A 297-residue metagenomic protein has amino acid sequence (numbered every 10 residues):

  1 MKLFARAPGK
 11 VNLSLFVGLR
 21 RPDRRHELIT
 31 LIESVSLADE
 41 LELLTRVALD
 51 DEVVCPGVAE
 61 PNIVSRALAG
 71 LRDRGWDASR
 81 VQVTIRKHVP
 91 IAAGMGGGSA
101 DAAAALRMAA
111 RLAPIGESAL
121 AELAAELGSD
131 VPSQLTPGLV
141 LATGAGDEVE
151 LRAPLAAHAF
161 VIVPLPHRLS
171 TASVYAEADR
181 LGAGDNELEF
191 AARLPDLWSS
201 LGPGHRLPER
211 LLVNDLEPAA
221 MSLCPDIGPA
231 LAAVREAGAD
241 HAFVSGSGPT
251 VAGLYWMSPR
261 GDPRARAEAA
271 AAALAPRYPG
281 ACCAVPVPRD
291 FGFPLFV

Functional and structural regions predicted by a protein language model:
M1-A93, R111-P114, L155, P164-H167 (+1 more regions): ATP-binding N-lobe of GHMP and related small-molecule kinases
S14, L44, T84-R86, L123 (+3 more regions): Solvent-exposed beta-strand sheet faces enriched in polar/charged residues
D51, A59, T136, L141-H241 (+3 more regions): Conserved, helical-rich catalytic subdomain that frames metal- and/or nucleotide-binding sites in enzyme alpha/beta
D73-T84, M108-L127, S258-L274: Phosphate-handling active-site elements
A93-E122, S133-L135: DPxDG-like acidic metal-binding loop motif
G97-G98, V244-P249: Glycine-rich beta-strand-to-loop/alpha-helix junction loops that act as flexible
T250-W256: Short beta-strand->loop micro-motif that forms the acidic, two-metal-ion catalytic signature in nucleotide-processing
